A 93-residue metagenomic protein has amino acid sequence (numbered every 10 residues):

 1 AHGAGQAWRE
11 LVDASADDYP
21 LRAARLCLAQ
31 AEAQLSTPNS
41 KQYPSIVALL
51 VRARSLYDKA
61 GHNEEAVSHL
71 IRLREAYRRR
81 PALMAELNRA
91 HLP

Functional and structural regions predicted by a protein language model:
A1-P93: Repeat-based scaffolding regions
